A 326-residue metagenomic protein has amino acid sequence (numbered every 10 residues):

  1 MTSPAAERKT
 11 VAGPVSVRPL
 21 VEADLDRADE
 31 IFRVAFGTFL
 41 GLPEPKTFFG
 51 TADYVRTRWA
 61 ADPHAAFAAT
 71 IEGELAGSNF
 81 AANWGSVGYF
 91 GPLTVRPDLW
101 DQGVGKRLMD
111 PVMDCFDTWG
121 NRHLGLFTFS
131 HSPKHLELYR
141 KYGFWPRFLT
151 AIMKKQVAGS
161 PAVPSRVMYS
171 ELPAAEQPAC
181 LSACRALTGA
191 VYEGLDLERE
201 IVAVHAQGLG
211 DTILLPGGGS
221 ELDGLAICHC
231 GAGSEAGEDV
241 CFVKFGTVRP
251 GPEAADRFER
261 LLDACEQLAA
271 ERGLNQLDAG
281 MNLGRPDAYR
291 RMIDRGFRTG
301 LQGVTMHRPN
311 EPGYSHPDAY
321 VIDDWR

Functional and structural regions predicted by a protein language model:
M1-A23, Q156-A175: Conserved N-terminal entry element of GNAT/NAT acetyltransferase domains
S3-R8, L25, D29-F80, V191-I213: Active-site rim helix/loop that mediates acceptor-substrate recognition in acyltransferases
A66-A68, G73-A82, Y89-T94, E221-S234 (+1 more regions): Conserved beta-strand in the GNAT
F90-G91, F116-H131, A270-N282: Conserved GNAT acetyl-CoA-binding A-motif
P92-V95, D101-C115, E137-K141, A254-Q267: Conserved acetyl-CoA-binding loop-helix of GNAT-fold acetyltransferases
Q102, K106, D117-H123, S130-L149 (+1 more regions): Conserved active-site alpha-helix within GNAT-family acetyltransferase domains
K141-F242: Amide-forming acyltransferase catalytic core, primarily the GNAT-like/NAT-type and related acyltransferase folds
V304-R326: C-terminal functional modules
